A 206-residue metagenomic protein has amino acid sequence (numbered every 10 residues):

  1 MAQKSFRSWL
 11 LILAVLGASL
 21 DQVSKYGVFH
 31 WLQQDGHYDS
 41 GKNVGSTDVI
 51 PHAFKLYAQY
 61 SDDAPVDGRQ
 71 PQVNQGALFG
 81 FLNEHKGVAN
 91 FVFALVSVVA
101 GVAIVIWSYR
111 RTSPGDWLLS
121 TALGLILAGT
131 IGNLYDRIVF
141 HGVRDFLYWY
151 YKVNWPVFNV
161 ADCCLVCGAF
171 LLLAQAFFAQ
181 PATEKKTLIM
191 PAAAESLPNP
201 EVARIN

Functional and structural regions predicted by a protein language model:
M1-N206: Alpha-helical transmembrane bundles and membrane-interface segments of multipass inner-membrane proteins
